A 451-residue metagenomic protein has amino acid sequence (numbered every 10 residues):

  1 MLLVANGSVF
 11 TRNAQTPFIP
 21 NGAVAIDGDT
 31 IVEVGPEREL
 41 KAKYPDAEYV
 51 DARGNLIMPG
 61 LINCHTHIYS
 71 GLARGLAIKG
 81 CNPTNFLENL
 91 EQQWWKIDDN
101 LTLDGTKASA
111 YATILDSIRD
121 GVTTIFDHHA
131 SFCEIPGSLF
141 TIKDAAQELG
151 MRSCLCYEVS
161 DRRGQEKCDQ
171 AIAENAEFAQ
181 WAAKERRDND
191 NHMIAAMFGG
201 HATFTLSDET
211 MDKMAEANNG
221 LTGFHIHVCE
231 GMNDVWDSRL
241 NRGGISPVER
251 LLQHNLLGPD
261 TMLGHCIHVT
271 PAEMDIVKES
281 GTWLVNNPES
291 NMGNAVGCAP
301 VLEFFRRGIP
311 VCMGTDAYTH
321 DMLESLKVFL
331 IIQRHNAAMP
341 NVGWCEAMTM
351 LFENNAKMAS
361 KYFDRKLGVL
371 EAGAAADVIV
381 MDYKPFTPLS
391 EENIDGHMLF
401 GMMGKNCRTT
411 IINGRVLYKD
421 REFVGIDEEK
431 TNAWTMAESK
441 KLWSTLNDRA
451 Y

Functional and structural regions predicted by a protein language model:
M1-G22, I26-V32, E37, K43 (+1 more regions): Active-site microenvironment of metallo-dependent hydrolases
L2-N6, A42-E88, D104, Y111 (+1 more regions): Replace "His-x-His-based motif
G7, V24, D29, G54 (+14 more regions): Divalent metal-coordination and catalytic microenvironments
L72-T106, R162-G164, M232-G258, S280-W283 (+1 more regions): Active-site gating loops and adjacent loop-to-helix segments of metal-dependent hydrolytic enzymes
L76-H128, C133-M151, A173-N189, M436-K441 (+1 more regions): Alpha-helical scaffold segments that flank or form the walls of functional sites
H129-I267: Metal-coordinating catalytic core of metallo-dependent amide/deamination hydrolases
G150, N218-G223, L256-P259, I276-V285 (+2 more regions): Glycine-enriched alpha-helix->loop->beta-strand junction motifs that scaffold or abut catalytic
Q253-D260, V301-P385, L399-M403: His/Asp/Glu-enriched, well-ordered alpha-helical/loop segment that forms or immediately abuts the divalent-metal
